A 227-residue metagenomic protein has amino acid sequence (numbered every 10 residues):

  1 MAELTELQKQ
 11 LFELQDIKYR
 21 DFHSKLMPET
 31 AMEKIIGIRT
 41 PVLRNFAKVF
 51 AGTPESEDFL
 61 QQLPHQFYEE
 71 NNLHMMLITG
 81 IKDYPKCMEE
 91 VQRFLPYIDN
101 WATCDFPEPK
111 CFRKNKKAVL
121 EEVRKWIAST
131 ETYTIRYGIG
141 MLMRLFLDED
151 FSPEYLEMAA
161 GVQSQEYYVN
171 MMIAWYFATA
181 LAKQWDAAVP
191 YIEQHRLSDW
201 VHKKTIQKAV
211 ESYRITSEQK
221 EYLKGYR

Functional and structural regions predicted by a protein language model:
M1-R227: Alpha-helical scaffold domains
